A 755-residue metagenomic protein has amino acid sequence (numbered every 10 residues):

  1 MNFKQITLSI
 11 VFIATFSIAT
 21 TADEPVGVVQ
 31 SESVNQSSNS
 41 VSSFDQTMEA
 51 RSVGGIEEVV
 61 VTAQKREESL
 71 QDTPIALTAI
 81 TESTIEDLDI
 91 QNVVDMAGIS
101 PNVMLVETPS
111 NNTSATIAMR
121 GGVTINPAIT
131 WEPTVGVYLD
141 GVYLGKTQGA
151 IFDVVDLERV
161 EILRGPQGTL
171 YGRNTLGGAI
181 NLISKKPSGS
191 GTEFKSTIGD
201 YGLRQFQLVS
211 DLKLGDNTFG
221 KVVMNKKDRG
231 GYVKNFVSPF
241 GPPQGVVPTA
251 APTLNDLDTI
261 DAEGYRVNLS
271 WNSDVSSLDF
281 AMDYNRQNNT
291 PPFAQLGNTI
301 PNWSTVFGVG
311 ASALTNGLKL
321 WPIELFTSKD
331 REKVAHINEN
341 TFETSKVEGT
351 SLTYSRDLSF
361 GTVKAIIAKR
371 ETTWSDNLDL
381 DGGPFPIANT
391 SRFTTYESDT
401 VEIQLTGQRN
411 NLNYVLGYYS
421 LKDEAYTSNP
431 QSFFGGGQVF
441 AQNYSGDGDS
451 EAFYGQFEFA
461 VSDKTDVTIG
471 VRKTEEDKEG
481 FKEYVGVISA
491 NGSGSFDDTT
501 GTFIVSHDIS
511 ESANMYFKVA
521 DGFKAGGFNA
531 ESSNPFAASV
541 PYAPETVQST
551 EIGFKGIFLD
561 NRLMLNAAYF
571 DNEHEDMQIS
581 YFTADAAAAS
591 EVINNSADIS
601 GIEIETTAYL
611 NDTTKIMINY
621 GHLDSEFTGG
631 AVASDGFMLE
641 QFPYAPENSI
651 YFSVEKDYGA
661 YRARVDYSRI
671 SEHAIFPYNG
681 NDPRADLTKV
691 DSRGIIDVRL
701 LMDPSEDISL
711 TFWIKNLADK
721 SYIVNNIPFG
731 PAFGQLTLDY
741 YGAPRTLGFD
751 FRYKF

Functional and structural regions predicted by a protein language model:
M1-L88, V94-G98, D211, V275 (+5 more regions): N-terminal Sec signal peptide and the immediately downstream disordered periplasmic leader that contains the TonB box
L105, P127-A128, V135, D140-P166 (+1 more regions): Short acidic/polar hinge/loop motifs at secondary-structure boundaries that mediate gating or recognition
E132-T134, K146, V155-E158, R164 (+8 more regions): Outer-membrane beta-barrel translocator/receptor signature
T197, V209-W321, E339, T372-I387 (+3 more regions): Periplasmic-side early beta-strands and strand-to-turn transitions of outer-membrane beta-barrels
L269-N272, L405-T406, N411, G417-L421 (+5 more regions): Structural signature of Gram-negative outer-membrane beta-barrels, strongest in the C-terminal barrel of TonB-dependent
S351-L358, T362-L378, D508-A520, A543-I602 (+3 more regions): Membrane-embedded beta-barrel scaffold of Gram-negative outer-membrane proteins
Y414, A460-V467, D571-E573, V592-G680 (+2 more regions): Gram-negative outer-membrane beta-barrel transporters
R669-Y678, L701-F755: C-terminal beta-signal and adjacent terminal beta-strands/loops of Gram-negative outer-membrane beta-barrel proteins
